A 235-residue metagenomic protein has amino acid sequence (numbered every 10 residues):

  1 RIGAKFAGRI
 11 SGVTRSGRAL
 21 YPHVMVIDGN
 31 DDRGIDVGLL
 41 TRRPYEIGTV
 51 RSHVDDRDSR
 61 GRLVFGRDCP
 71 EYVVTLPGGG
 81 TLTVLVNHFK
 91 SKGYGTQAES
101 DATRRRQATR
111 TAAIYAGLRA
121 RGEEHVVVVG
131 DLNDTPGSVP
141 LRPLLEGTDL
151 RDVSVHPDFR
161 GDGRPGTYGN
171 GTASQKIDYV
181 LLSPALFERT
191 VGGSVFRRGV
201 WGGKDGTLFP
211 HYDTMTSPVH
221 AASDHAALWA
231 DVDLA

Functional and structural regions predicted by a protein language model:
R1-D36, A108-A113, E123, W201-H220 (+1 more regions): N-terminal, active-site-proximal structural segment of metallo-dependent hydrolase catalytic domains
R1-T81, F89: Structured beta-strand-rich core segments of catalytic domains in phosphoester-bond hydrolases
R18-P22, G78-T83, R121-V126, T148-R151: Loop/turn elements at helix/coil->beta-strand transitions in domains of secreted/extracellular proteins
R33-D36, G93-T96, T135-P140, V191: Extracytoplasmic/secreted cell-surface and envelope-processing proteins
R51-V64, V73, Y115-V127, D134-A235: Metal-dependent phosphoester-hydrolase catalytic domains
P77-T103: Active-site His/acidic residue clusters
N87, G130-D131: Active-site flanking residues adjacent to catalytic metal/cofactor-binding acidic residues
A98-G122: A long, amphipathic alpha-helix that forms part of the scaffold/cap immediately adjacent to metal-dependent active
